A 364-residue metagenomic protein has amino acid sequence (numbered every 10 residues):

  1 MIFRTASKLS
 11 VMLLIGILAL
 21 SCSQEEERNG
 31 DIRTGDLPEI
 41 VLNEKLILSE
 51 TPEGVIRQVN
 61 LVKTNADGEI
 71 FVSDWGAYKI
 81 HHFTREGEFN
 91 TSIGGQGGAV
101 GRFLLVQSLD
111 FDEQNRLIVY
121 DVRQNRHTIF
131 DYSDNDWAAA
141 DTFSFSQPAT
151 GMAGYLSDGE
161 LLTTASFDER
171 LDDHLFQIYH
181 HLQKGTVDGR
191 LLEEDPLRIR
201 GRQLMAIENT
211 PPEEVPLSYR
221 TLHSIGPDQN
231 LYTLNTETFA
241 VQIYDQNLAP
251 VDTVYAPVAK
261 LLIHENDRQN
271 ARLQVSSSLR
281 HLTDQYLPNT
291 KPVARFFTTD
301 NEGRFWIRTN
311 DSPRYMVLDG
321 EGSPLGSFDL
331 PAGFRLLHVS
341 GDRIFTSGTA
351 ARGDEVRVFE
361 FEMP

Functional and structural regions predicted by a protein language model:
I2-V11: Bacterial N-terminal signal peptides that target proteins for export
S10-A19: Bacterial N-terminal signal peptides
C22-P364: Eukaryotic scaffold repeat domains enriched in small/polar residues
